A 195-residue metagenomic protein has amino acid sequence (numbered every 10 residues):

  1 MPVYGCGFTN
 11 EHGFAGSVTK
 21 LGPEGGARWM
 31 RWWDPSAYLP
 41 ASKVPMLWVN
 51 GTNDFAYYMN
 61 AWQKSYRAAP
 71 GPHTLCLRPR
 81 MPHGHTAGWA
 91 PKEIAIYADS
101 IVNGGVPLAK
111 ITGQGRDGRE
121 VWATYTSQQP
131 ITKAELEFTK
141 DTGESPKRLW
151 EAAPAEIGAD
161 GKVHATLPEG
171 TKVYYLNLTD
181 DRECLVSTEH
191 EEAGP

Functional and structural regions predicted by a protein language model:
M1-G26, C76-R80, G84-K92: Hydrolase active-site cap/lid region
E24-Y38: Active-site nucleophile elbow and catalytic-triad environment of alpha/beta-hydrolase enzymes
S42, W48-N50: Short beta-strand/loop motif that positions the catalytic acidic residue of the alpha/beta-hydrolase fold
F55-A61, T86: Conserved alpha/beta-hydrolase "acid-adjacent" motif
W89, I96-F138, E151-K162: Surface beta-strand/loop "capping" patches
F138-A153, D181-E183: Change "in extracellular beta-sheet-rich domains … of secreted and cell-surface proteins" to "in beta-sheet-rich domains
T171-E183: Short, aromatic- and glycine-rich surface loops/edge beta-strands on solvent-exposed regions
E183-P195: Edge beta-strands of extracellular beta-sandwich domains
